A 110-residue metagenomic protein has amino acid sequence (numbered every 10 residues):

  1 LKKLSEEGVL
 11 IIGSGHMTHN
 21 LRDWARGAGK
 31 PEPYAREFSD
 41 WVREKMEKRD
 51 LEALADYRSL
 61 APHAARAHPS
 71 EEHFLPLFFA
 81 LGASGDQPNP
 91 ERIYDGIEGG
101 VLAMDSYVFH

Functional and structural regions predicted by a protein language model:
L1-L10, S14-H110: Surface-exposed, charge/polar-rich loops and edge strands
